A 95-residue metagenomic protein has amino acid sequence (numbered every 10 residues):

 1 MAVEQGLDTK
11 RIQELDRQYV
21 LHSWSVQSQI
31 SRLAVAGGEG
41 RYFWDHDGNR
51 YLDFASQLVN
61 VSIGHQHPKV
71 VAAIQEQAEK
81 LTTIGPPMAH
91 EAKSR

Functional and structural regions predicted by a protein language model:
A2-E39: Active-site-adjacent loop/helix segments that line or gate small-molecule/cofactor pockets in enzymes
G6, R50-R95: Glycine-rich loop-to-alpha-helix module at the N-terminal edge of alpha/beta enzyme cores
E14-L15, W44-H46, R95: Short, flexible segments with low predicted structural confidence
R32-A55: Active-site and channel-lining beta-strand-loop segments that bind or position nucleotide-derived/phosphorylated
